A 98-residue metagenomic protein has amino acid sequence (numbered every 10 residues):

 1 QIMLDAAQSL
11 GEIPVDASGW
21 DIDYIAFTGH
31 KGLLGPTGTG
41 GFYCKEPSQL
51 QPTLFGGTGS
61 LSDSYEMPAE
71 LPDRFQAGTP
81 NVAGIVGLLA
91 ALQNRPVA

Functional and structural regions predicted by a protein language model:
Q1-A98: Pyridoxal 5′-phosphate
